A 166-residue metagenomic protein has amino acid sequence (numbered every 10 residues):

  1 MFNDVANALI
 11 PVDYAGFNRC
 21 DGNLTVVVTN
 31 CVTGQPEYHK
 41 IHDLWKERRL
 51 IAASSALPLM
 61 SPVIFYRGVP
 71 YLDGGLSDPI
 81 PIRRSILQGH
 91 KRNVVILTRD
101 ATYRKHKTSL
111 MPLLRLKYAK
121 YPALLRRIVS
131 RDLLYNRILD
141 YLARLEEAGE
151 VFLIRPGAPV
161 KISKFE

Functional and structural regions predicted by a protein language model:
M1-E166: Patatin-like phospholipase
